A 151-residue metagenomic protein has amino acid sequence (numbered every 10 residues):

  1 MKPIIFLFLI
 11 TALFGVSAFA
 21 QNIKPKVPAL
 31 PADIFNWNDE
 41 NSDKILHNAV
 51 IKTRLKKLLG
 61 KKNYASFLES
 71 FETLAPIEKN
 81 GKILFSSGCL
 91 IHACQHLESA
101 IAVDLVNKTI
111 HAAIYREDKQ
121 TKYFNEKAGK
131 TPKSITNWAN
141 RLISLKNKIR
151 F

Functional and structural regions predicted by a protein language model:
I4-F14: Sec-dependent N-terminal signal peptides
I5, N107, H111-D118: Short alpha-helical "patches" and their helix-cap loops
V16-A20: Sec/Tat signal peptide C-region and signal peptidase I cleavage site
N22-N41, I45, A49-V50, E117-F151: C-terminal partner/receptor-binding element of secreted or periplasmic proteins
K52-A112: Mature extracytoplasmic domains of secretory-pathway proteins
